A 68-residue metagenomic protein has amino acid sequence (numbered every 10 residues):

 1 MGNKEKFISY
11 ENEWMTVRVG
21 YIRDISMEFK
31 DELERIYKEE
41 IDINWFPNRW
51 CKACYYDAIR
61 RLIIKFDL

Functional and structural regions predicted by a protein language model:
M1-E5, I64-L68: Short intrinsically disordered terminal tails
S9-F66: Acidic, low-complexity, intrinsically disordered interaction modules
